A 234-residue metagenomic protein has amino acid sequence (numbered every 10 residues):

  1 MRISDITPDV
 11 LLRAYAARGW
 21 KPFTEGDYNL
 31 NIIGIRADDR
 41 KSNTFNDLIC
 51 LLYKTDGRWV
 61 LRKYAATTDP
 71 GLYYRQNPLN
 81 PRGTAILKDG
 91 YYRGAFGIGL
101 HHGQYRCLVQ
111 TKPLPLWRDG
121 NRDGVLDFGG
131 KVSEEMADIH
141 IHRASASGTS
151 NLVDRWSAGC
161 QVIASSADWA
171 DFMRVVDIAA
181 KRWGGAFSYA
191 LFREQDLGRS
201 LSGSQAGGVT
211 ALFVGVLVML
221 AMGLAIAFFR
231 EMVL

Functional and structural regions predicted by a protein language model:
M1-D154, D168-D177, W183-F187, F192-L201: Cell wall/extracellular polymer interaction/catalysis modules
A164-S165: Helix-capping/helix-break motifs at membrane-protein junctions, especially on the cytosolic side just before or after
L201-V209: Cytosolic-side membrane-insertion boundary helix
G208-L234: Single-pass alpha-helical membrane anchors
